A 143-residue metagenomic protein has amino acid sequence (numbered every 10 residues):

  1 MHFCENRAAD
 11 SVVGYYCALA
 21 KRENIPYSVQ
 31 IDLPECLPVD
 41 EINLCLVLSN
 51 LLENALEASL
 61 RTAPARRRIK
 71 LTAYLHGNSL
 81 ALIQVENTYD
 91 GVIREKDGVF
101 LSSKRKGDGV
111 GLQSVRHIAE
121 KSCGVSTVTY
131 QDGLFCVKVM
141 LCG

Functional and structural regions predicted by a protein language model:
E5, S28-V47: Conserved short strand/loop->alpha-helix "switch" segment adjacent to the catalytic nucleotide/phosphoryl-transfer site
E5-E23: Short beta-to-alpha transition helix within the HATPase_c
E41-P64: Conserved ATP-binding N-box helix of the HATPase_c
R66-S79: Short beta-strand/loop element within the Bergerat-fold HATPase_c
N78-G109: Glycine-rich/acidic phosphate-handling loop/turn and adjacent ATP-lid/helix of nucleotide-binding kinase/ATPase domains
G91-I93, Q131-K138: Glycine-rich nucleotide-binding loop
S122-G133: Glycine-rich ATP-binding loops of the HATPase_c
